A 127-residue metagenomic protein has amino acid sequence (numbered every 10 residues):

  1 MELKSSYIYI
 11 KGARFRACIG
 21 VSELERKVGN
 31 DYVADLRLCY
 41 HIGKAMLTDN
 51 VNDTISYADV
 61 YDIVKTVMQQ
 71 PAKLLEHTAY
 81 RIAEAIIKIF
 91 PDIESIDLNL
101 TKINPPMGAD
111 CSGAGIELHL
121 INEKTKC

Functional and structural regions predicted by a protein language model:
M1-C127: N-terminal, polar/charged subdomain of small-to-medium soluble alpha/beta proteins
